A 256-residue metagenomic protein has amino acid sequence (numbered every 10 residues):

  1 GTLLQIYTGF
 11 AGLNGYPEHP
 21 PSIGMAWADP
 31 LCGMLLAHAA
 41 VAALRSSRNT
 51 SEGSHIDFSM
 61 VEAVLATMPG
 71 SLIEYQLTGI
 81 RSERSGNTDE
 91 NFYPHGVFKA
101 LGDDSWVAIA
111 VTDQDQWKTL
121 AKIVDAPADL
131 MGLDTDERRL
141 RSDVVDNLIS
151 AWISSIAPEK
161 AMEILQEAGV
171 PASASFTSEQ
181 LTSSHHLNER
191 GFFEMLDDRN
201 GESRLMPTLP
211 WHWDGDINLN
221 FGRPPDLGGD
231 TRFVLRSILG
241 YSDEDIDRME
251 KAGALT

Functional and structural regions predicted by a protein language model:
G1-W106, A110: Active-site-adjacent "lid/gating" segments in soluble enzymes
L31-L35, Y93, V111-D115, I156 (+2 more regions): Conserved active-site and cofactor/substrate-binding residues in soluble primary-metabolism enzymes
A37-V41, I73, W117-A121, P207 (+1 more regions): Predominant activation on well-ordered alpha-helical scaffold segments within soluble catalytic domains
P94-A168, A172: Aromatic-enriched alpha-helical interface/lid elements that frame and gate functional surfaces
R139, G201-R248: Flexible, small-/acidic-enriched active-site or ligand-binding loops
E167-N220: A glycine-rich dinucleotide-binding beta-alpha-beta segment and adjacent secondary-structure elements that constitute
I246-T256: Non-catalytic accessory regions
